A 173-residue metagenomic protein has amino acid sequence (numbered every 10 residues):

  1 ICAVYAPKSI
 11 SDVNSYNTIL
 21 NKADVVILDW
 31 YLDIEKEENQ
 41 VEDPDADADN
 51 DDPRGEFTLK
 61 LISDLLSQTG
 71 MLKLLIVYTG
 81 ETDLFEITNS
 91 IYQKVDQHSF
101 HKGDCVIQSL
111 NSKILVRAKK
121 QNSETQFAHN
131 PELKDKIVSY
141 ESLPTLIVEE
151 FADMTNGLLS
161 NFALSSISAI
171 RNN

Functional and structural regions predicted by a protein language model:
I1-N173: Extended charged low-complexity segments that act as oligomerization/scaffolding linkers
